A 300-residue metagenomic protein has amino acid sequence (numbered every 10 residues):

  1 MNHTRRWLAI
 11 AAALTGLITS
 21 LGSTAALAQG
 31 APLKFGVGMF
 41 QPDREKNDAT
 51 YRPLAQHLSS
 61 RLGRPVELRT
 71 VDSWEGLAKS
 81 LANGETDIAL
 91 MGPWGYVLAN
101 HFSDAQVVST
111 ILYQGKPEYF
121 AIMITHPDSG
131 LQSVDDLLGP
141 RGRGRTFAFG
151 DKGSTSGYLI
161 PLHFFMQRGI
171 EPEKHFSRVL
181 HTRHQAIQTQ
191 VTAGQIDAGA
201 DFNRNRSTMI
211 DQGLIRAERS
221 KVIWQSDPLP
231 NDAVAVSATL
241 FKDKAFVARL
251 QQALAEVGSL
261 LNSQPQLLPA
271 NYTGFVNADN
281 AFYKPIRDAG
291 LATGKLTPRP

Functional and structural regions predicted by a protein language model:
A28-V97: Extracytoplasmic small-molecule ligand-binding "clamshell" domains of the periplasmic binding protein/Venus flytrap
K34-S59, E118-A193, P265: Bilobed "Venus flytrap"/periplasmic-binding protein-like clamshell domains and structurally analogous long
G36-F40, Y113-I122, L214-L254, Q266-P285: Periplasmic-binding protein-like
S59-T70, R168-T182, R216-R219, T297-R299: A local structural motif
E75-A89, F102, Y119, H184-R204: Short helices/loops that flank or line small-molecule/ion binding pockets
A78-R141, L162: Acidic, polar ligand-binding/catalytic clefts
G92-S103, M166-Q167, T192-A193, D197-A217: A ligand-binding cleft/hinge motif common to bilobed small-molecule-binding domains
G144-F164, Q251-P300: Ligand-binding clefts/hinges and TM-proximal coupling segments of bilobed small-molecule sensing domains
